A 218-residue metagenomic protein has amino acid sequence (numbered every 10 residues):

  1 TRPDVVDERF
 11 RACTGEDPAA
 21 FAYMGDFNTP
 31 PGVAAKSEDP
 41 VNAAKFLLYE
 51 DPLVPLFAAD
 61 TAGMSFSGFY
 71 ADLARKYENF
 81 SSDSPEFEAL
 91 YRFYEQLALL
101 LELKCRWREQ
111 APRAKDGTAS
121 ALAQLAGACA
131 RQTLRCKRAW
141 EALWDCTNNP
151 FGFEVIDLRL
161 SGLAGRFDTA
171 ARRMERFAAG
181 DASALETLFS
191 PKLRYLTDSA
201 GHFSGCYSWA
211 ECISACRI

Functional and structural regions predicted by a protein language model:
T1-I218: Substrate-binding groove of N-acetylhexosamine-processing glycoside hydrolases
